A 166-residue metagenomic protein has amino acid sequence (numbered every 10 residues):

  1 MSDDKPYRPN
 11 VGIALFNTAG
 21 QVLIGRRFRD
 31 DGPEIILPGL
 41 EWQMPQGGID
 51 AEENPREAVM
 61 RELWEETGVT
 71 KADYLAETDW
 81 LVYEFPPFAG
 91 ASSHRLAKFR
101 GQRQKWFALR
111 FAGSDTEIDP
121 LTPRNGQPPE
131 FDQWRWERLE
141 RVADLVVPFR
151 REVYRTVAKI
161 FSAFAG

Functional and structural regions predicted by a protein language model:
S2-K5, G12, R95-F99, G126: Short Gly/Pro-enriched turn/cap motifs at secondary-structure boundaries
S2-M44: N-terminal strand-loop-strand
P9-V11, G20, Q102-K105, D132: Change "...and in nucleic-acid phosphodiester-cleaving endonucleases..." to "...and in nucleic-acid processing enzymes
N17-G20, F28, R110-D115, L139-E140: Short loop segments at secondary-structure junctions
F28, P55, L121-P123: Residue-level structural signal for beta-strand termini and adjacent loop
M44-W80, R138: The catalytic Nudix box helix
V82-P120: Active-site-adjacent beta-strand/loop module that shapes the phosphate/pyrophosphate-binding cleft
R103-R110, E117-R151: NUDIX/MutT-family hydrolases
